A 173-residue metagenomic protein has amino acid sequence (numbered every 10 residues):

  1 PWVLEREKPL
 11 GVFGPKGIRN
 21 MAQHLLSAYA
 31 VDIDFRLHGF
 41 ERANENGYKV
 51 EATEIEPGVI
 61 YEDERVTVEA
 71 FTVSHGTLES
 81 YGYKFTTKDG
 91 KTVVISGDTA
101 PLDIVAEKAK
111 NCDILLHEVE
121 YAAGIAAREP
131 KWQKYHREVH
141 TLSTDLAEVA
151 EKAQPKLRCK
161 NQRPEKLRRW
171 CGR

Functional and structural regions predicted by a protein language model:
P1-V94, V105-E107, R169-R173: Binuclear metal-dependent hydrolase catalytic cores
F71, K84, V94-S96, L116-E118 (+1 more regions): Short, conserved beta-strand edge motifs with alternating hydrophobic and charged residues
D89, A100-R173: Cap/insert and terminal regions of metallo-dependent hydrolase folds
